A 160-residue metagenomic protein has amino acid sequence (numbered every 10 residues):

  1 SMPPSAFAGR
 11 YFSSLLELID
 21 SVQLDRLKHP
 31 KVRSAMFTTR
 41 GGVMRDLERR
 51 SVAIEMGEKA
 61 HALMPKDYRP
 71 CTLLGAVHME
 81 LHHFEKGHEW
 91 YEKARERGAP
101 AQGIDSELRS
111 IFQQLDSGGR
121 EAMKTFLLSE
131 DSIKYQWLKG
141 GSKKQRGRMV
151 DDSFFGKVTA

Functional and structural regions predicted by a protein language model:
S1-E17, I133-A160: N-terminal alpha-helical interaction modules that lie
M2-M64, R69, L73: Alpha-helical adaptor scaffolds
S5, V43, V77, S110-L115: TPR/TPR-like alpha-solenoid repeats
L16-E17, I54, E85-H88, Q102-D105 (+1 more regions): Conserved positions within tetratricopeptide repeat
I19-L27, M64, G98-A99, L115 (+1 more regions): Alpha-helical junction/boundary sensor with strong preference for TPR arrays
L27-V32, D67-C71, E96-R109, K134-G140: Boundary/linker segments of alpha-helical solenoid repeat arrays
A62-G103: Ankyrin-repeat and related helical/solenoid repeat scaffolds used for protein-protein interactions
H82-E89, I111-W137: Alpha-helical linker/edge segments of TPR/alpha-solenoid repeat scaffolds and analogous pre-/post-domain helices
